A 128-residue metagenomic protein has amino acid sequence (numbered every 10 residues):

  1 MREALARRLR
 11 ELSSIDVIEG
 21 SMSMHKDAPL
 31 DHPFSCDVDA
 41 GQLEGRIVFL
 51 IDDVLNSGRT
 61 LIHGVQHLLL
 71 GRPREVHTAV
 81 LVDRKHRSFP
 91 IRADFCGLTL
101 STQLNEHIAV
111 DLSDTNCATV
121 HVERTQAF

Functional and structural regions predicted by a protein language model:
M1-F128: PRPP-associated nucleotide enzymes
